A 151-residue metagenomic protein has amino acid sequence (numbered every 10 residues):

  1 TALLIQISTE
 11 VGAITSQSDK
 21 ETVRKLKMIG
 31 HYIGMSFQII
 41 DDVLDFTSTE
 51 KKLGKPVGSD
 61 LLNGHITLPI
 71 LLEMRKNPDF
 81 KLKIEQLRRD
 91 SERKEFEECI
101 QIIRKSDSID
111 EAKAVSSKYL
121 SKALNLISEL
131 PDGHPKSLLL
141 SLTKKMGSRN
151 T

Functional and structural regions predicted by a protein language model:
T1-T151: All-alpha prenyltransferase/terpene-synthase fold signal
